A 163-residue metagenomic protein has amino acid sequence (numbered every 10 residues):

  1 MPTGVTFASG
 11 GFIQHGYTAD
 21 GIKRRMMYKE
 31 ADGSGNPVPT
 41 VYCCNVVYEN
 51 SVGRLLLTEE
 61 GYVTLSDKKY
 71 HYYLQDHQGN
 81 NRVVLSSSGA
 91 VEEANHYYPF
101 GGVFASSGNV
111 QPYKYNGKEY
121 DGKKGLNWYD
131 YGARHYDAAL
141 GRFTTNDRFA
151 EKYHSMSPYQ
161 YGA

Functional and structural regions predicted by a protein language model:
M1, I13-I22, P39-Y48, R54-E60 (+4 more regions): Aromatic-rich beta-strand edge motifs centered on tyrosine
G4, A8-G10, A31-G33, G89-A90 (+2 more regions): A short acidic/small-residue loop/turn micro-motif
V5, M26-Y28, V84, V103-S106 (+1 more regions): Beta-strand-dense domains in secreted/periplasmic systems and polymorphic toxin scaffolds
F7-G10, D20, S87, F100 (+4 more regions): An acidic- and aromatic-residue-enriched active-site/binding cleft used to recognize and process polar
A8-G10, V52, K68: Glycine-centered tight beta-turn/hairpin loop motif at sheet-sheet or coil-to-beta transitions
Y28-E30, N36-T40: Predominantly extracellular beta-rich ligand-binding scaffolds that present long acidic/polar faces for carbohydrate
V38, N50, E59, S66-A133: A motif-centric feature for acidic-aromatic and gly/ser/thr-rich catalytic loops and repeats
A138-H154: Histidine-centered nuclease catalytic patch
